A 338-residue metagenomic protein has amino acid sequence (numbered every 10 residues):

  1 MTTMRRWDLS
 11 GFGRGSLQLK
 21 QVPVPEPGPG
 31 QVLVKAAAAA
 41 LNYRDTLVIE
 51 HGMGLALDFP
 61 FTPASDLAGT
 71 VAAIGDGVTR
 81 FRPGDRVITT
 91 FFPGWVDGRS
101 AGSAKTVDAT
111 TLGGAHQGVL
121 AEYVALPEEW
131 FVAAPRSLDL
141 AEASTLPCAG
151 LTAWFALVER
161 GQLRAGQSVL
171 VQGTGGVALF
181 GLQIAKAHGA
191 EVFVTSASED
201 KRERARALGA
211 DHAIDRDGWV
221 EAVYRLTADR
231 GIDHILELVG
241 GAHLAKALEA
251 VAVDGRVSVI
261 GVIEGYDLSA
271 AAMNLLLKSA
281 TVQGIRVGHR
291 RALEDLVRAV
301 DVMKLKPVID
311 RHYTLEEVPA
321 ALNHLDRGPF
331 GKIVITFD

Functional and structural regions predicted by a protein language model:
M1-A68, L126, N323, D338: Short N-terminal strand-loop motif that marks the start of NAD(P)H/FAD-dependent oxidoreductase cofactor-binding domains
T2-W7, D229, K304-V308, P319-D338: C-terminal capping/lid region of NAD(P)-dependent oxidoreductase domains
P23-A39, G52-G98, A115, P135-L138: Glycine-rich beta-strand-centered segment in the early N-terminal region that forms part of a ligand/cofactor-binding
P93-Q172: NAD(P)H dinucleotide-binding glycine-rich loop of Rossmann-like/cofactor-binding domains, especially the beta1-alpha1
S168-T174, K186-K246: Adenosine-nucleotide cofactor-binding segment
A178-L179: N-terminal Rossmann-fold NAD(P) dinucleotide-binding loop
H188, V239-V308, H312, F337-D338: Glycine-rich phosphate-binding loop and adjacent beta-alpha segment of Rossmann(oid) nucleotide-cofactor-binding
